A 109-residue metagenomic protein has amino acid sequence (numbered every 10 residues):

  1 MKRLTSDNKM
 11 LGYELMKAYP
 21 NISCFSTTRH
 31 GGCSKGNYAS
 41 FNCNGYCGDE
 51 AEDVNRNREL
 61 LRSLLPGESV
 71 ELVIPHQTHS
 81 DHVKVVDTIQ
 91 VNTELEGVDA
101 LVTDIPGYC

Functional and structural regions predicted by a protein language model:
M1-G12: Short, Gly/Pro- and small/polar-rich lid/capping loops
T5, A51-C109: Phosphate-centric recognition/catalysis
K9, T28-R29, N42-G45, E94 (+1 more regions): Generic detector of intrinsically disordered, low-complexity, polar/charged segments
Y13, Y46-C47, G107: Gly/Ser/Thr/Pro-rich low-complexity, intrinsically disordered segments
M16: Conserved phosphate-binding loops in N-terminal lobes of ATP-dependent enzymes of the actin/Hsp70/sugar-kinase
Y19-L60: Intrinsically disordered, low-complexity, positively charged segments
